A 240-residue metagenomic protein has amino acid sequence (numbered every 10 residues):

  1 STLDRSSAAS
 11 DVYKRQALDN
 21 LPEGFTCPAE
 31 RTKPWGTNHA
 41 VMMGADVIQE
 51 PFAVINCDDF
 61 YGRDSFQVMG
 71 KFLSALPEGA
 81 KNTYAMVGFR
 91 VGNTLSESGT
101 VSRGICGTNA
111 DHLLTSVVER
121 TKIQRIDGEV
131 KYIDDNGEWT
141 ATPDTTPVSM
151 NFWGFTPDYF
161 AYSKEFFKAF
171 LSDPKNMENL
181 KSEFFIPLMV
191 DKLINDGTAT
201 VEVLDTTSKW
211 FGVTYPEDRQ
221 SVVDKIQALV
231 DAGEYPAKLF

Functional and structural regions predicted by a protein language model:
S1-A9, Y13: Single conserved hydrophobic/aromatic residue that forms the stacking wall/gate of nucleotide- or nucleobase-binding
S1-T2, P34-M42: Glycine-rich, basic loop-to-helix element that forms the pyrophosphate-binding segment of sugar-nucleotide handling
D11-N38: Active-site-proximal specificity loops/subdomain of glycosyltransferases
V41-P51: Active-site nucleotide-sugar/metal-binding loop of Leloir-type enzymes
E50-F60: Short beta-strand-to-loop acidic/aromatic patch adjacent to the donor-nucleotide binding site
R63-W153, P157: Conserved core of the sugar-phosphate nucleotidyltransferase
S163-A199: A C-terminal functional module that forms or caps the active site or interfaces directly with catalytic machinery
